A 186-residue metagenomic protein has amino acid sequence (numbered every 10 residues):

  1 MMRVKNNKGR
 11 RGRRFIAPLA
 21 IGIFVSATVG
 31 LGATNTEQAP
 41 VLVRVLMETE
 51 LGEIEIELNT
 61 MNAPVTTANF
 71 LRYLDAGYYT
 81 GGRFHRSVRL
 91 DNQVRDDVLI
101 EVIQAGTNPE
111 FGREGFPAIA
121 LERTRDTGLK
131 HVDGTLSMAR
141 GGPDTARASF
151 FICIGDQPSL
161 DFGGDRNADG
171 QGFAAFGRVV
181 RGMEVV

Functional and structural regions predicted by a protein language model:
M1-R11: N-terminal secretory signal peptides that target proteins for export/translocation
M2-V4, P18, V25-V186: Cyclophilin-like peptidyl-prolyl cis-trans isomerases
G9-R14, E48: Intrinsically disordered, low-complexity Ser/Thr/Pro-rich tracts
R13-I21: Sec-dependent signal peptide recognition, specifically the positively charged N-region followed immediately by
